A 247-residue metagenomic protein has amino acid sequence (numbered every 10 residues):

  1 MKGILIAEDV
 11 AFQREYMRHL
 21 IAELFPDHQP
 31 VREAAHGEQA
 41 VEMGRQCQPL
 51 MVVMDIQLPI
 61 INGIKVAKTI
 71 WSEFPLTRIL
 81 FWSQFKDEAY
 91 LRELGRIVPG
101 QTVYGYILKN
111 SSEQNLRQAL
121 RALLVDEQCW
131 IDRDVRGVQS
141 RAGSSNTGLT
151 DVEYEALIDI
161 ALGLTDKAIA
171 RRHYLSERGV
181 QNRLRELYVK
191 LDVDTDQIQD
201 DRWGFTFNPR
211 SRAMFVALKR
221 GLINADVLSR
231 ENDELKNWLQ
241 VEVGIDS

Functional and structural regions predicted by a protein language model:
M1-R136, S229-S247: N-terminal regulatory/sensing modules of transcriptional regulators
E8, Q181, D194: Conserved acidic E/D residue at the C-terminus of a beta-strand in Rossmann-like folds
R14, V152, P209-R210: Short, cationic motifs built from Arg/Lys/His that form the positively charged side of catalytic pockets
P59, G148-L149, F205-T206: Residue-level marker of regulatory loop/turn positions in helix-turn-helix DNA-binding domains and in histidine
Q128-C129, T165, I223: Conserved hydrophobic residue
G137-L191: Helix-turn-helix DNA-binding segment
V189-S247: Basic, Lys/Arg-enriched C-terminal extension of HTH/homeodomain DNA-binding domains
